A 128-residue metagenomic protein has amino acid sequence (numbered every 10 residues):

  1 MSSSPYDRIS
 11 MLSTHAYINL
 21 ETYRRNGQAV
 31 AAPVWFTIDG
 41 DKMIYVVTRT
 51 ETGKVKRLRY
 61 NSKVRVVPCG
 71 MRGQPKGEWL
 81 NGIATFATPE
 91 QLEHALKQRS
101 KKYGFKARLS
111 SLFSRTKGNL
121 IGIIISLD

Functional and structural regions predicted by a protein language model:
M1-N19, K76: Extreme N-terminal tail/first-helix region
S4-D7, A31-P33, E51-G53, S110-S111: A generic local structural motif
Y6, L12-S13, I44, N81-T85: Residues at structural and domain junctions
D7, L20-N26, R108-S114: Short helix-to-loop capping/linker segments positioned immediately adjacent to catalytic or ligand/cofactor-binding
I9-H15, R49-R57: Short, mixed-charge, low-aromatic patches
H15-T50, V64-P68, G77-L80: Short beta-strand segments
E51-S126: Short, structured beta-strand-loop surface elements
